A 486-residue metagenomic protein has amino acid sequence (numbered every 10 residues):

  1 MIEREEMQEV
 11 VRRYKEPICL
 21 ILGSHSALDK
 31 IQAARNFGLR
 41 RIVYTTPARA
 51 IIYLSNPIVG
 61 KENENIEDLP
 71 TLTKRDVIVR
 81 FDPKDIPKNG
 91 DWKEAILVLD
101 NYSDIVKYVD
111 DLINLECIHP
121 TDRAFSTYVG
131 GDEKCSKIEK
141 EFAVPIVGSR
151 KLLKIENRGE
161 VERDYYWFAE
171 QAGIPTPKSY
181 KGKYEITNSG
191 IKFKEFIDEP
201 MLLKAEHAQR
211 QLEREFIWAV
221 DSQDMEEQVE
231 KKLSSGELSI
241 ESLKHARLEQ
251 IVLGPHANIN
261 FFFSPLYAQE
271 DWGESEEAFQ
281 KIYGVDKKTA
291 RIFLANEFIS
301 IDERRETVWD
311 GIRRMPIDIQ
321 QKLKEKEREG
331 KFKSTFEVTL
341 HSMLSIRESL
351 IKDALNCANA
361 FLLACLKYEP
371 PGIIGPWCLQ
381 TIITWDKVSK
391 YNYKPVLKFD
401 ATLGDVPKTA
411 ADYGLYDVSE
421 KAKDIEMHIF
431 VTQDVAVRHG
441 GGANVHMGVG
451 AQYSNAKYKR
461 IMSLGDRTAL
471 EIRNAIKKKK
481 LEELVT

Functional and structural regions predicted by a protein language model:
I2-R13: A short, basic/flexible loop-to-alpha-helix module at the beginning of a structural domain
H25, T46-L202, H207-Q211: Conserved N-proximal alpha/beta basic substrate-recognition cap immediately N-terminal to, or forming the N-lobe
K30-L39: A short, Lys/Arg-enriched amphipathic alpha-helix followed by its capping loop at the start of a domain
R41-Y44: Short beta-strand "acidic-cap" motif of Rossmann-like dinucleotide-binding folds
S55-D91, A95, S275-F293, D310-S345 (+3 more regions): Charged, glycine/proline-rich intrinsically disordered loops and linkers
K151-G254, F262-F279, G284-V285, A290 (+3 more regions): Active-site nucleotide/adenylate-binding loops and adjacent lid/helix of ATP-dependent enzymes
E249, A257-D318, L379-Q380, Y391-T402 (+1 more regions): Beta-strand scaffold of nucleotide-dependent catalytic cores
T307-D310, E329-T486: ATP-dependent carboxylate activation and anion-phosphoryl transfer catalytic cores that bind Mg-ATP to form
